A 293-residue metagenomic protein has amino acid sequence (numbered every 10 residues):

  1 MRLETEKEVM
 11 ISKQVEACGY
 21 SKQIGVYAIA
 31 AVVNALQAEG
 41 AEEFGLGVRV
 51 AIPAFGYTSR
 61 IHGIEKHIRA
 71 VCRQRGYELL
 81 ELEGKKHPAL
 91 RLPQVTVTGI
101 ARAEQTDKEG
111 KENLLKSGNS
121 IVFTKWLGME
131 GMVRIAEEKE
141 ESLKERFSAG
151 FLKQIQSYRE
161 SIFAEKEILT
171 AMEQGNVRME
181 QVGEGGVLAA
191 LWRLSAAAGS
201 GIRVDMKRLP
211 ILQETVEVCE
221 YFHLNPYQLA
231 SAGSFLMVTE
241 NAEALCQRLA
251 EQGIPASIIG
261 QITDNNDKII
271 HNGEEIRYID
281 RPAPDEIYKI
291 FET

Functional and structural regions predicted by a protein language model:
M1-T293: Helix-biased detector of long, well-ordered alpha-helical tracts
